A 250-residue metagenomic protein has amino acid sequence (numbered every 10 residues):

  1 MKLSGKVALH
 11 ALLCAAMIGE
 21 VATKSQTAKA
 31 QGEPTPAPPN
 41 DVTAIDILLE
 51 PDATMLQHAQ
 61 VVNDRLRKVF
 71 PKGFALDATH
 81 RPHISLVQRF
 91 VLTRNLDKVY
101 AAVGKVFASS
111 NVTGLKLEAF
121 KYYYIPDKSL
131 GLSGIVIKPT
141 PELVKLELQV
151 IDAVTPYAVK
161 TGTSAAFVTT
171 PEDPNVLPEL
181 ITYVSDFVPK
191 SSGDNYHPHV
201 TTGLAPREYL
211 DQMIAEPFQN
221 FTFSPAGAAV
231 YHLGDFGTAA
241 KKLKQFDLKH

Functional and structural regions predicted by a protein language model:
M1, V21-K24: Short, low-complexity, intrinsically disordered N-terminal modules that encode targeting/processing signals
M1-A11: Bacterial N-terminal signal peptides that target proteins for export
H10-E20: Bacterial N-terminal signal peptides
S25-D127, T140-A229, L233-H250: Basic, often amphipathic N-terminal segments
S129-L132: Short, aliphatic-rich N-terminal leader segments that are intrinsically disordered or form a weak/amphipathic helix
G134-P139: Short histidine-centered catalytic/ligand-binding loop motif
